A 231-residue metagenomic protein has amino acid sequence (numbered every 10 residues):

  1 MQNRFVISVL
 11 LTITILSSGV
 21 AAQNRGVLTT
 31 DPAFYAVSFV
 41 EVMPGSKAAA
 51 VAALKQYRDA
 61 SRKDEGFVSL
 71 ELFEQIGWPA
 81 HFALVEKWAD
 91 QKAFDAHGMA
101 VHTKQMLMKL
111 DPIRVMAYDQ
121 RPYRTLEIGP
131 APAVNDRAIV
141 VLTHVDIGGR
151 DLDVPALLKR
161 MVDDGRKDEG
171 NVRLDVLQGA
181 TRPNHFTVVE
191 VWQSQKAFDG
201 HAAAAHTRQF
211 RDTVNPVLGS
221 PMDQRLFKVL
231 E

Functional and structural regions predicted by a protein language model:
M1-V9: Bacterial N-terminal signal peptides that target proteins for export
S8-S18: Bacterial N-terminal signal peptides
A21-A33, E71-A80, Q105-V140, H144-D146 (+2 more regions): Glycine-rich beta-strand-turn "strand-cap" elements at beta-sheet edges
A33-E41, S69-G98, R137-D146, D175-A202: Short, well-ordered beta-strand segments in beta-rich or mixed alpha/beta enzyme and ligand-binding folds
V42-P44, D90, R124-L126, I147-G149 (+2 more regions): Non-catalytic surface loops within mature trypsin-like serine protease
G45-S46, L218: PAS/GAF/H-NOX family sensory domains and closely associated sensor/linker modules
S46-S69, H102-M106, G149-R173, H206-F210: Short amphipathic alpha-helical segments
D153-E231: Structured core of small recognition/catalytic domains
